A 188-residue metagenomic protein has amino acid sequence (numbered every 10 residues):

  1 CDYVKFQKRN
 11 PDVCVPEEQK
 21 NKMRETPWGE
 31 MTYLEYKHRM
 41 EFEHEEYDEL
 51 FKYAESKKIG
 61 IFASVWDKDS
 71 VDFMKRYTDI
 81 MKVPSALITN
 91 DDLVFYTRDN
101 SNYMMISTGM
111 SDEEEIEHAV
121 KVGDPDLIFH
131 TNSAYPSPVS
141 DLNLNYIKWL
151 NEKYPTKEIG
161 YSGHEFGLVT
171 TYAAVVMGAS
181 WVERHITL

Functional and structural regions predicted by a protein language model:
C1-L188: Catalytic cores and adjacent flexible loops of soluble metabolic enzymes that perform enolate/carbanion chemistry on
